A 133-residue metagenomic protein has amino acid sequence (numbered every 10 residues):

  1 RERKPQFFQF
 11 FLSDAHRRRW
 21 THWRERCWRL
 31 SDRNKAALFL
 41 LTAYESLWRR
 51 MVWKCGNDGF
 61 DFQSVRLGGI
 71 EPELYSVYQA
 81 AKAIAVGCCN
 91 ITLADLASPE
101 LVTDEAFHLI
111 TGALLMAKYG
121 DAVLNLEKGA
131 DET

Functional and structural regions predicted by a protein language model:
R1-K82, V86-T133: Extended, charge-biased low-complexity segments that typically form long amphipathic alpha-helices/coiled-coils
